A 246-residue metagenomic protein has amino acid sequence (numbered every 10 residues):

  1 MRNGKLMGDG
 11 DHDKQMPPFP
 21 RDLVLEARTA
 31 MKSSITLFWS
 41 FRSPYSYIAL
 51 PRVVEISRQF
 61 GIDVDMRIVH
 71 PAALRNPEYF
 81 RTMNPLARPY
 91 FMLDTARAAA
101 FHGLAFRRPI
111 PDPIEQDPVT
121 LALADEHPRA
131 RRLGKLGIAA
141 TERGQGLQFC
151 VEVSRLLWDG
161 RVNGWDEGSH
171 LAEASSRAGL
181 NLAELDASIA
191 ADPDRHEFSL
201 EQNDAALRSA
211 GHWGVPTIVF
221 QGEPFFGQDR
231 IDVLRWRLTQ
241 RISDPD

Functional and structural regions predicted by a protein language model:
G4, G8-G10: Residue-identity detector for glycine
L6, L23-L25: Leucine-biased recognition of intrinsically disordered, low-complexity hydrophobic segments
D11-D13, D22: Intrinsic-disorder-associated, low-complexity terminal segments enriched in Asp/Asn/His/Tyr and depleted of Lys/Arg
S33, R42-I62, Q148-D246: C-terminal cap of thioredoxin/glutaredoxin-like
F41, Y47-L157: Structural alpha/beta surface segment adjacent to cysteine/selenocysteine redox centers across thiol/disulfide enzymes
